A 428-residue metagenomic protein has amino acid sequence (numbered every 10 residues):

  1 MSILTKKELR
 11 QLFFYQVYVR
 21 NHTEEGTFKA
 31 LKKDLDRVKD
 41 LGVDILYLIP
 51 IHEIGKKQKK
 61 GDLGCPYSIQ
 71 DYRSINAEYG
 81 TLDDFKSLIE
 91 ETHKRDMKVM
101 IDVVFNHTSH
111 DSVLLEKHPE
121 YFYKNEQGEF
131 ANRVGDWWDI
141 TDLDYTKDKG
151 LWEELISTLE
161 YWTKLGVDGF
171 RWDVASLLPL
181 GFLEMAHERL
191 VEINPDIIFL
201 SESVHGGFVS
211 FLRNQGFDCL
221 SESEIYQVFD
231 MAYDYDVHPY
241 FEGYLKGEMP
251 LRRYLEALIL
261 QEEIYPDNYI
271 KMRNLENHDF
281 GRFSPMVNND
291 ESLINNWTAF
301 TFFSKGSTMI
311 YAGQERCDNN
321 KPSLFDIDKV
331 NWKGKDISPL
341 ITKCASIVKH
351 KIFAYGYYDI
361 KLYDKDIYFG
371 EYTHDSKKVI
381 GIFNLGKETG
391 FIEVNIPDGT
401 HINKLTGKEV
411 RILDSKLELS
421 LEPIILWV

Functional and structural regions predicted by a protein language model:
S2-Y15, V19-E24, D36-V43, I51-L165 (+2 more regions): Substrate-binding/active-site clefts of carbohydrate-active enzymes
F13-Y15, L46-L48, V99-I101, F170 (+3 more regions): Hydrophobic faces of well-ordered beta-strands that scaffold small-molecule active sites in alpha/beta enzyme cores
Y47-K60, V103-D111, D173-P179, S203-G206 (+1 more regions): Short, solvent-exposed turn/loop segments enriched in Gly/Ser/Thr/Pro and often Arg
D173-P266, K271, F300, N319-I352 (+3 more regions): Active-site-proximal helices and loops of the catalytic beta/alpha 8
Y269-K335: Aromatic/acidic polysaccharide-binding cleft in carbohydrate-active enzymes
K361-P397: Carbohydrate-binding surface patches
N395-G407: Solvent-exposed beta-hairpin/edge-strand motifs
I412-V428: C-terminal beta-strand-rich structural cap/linker in extracellular carbohydrate-active enzymes
